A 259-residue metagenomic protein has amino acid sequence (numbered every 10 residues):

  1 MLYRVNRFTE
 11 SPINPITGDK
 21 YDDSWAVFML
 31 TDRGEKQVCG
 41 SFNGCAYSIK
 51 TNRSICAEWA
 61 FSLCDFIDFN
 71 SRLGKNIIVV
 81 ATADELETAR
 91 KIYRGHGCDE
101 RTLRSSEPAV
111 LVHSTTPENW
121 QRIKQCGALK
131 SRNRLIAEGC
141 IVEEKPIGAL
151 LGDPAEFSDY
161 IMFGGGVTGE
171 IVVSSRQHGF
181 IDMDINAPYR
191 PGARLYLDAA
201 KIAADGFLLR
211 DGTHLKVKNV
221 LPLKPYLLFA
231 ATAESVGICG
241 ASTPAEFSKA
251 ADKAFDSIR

Functional and structural regions predicted by a protein language model:
M1-S106, D153-D159, V167-R259: Conserved NAD+-utilizing ADP-ribose enzyme module
Y3, S11-N14, V110-V112, Q121 (+1 more regions): Residue-level marker of intrinsically disordered, low-complexity segments enriched for small/polar residues
R90-I136: Short, extreme N-terminal leader segments that mark the start of a protein/domain
S114-T116, F163-G165, L197: Hydrophobic side chains in beta-strands
Q121-F163, V167-G169: A glycine-rich, hydrophobic loop/mini-helix early in the fold
